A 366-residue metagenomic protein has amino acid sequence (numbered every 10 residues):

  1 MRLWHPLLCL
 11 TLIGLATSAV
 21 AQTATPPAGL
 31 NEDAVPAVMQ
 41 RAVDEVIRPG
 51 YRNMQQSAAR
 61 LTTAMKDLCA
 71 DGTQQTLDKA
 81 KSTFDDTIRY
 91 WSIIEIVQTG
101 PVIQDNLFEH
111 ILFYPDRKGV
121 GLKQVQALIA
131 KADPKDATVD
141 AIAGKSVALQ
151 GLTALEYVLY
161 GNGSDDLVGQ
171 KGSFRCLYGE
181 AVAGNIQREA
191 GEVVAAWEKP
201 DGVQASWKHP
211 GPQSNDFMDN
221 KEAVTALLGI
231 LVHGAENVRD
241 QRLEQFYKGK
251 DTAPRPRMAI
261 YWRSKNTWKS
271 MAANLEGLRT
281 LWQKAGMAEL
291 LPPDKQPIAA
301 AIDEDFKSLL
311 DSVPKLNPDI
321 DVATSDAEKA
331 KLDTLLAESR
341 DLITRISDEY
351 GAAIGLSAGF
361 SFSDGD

Functional and structural regions predicted by a protein language model:
M1-H5: Positively charged n-region of N-terminal signal peptides that target proteins for export
P6-A16: Bacterial N-terminal signal peptides
T17-A21: Sec/Tat signal peptide C-region and signal peptidase I cleavage site
T23-D366: Mature extracytoplasmic or organellar-lumen-exposed domains after removal of signal/transit peptides
